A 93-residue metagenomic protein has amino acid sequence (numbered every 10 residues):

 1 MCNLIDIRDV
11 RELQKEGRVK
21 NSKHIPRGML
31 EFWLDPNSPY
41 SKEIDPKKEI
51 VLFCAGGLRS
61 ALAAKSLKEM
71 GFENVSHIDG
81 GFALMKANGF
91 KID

Functional and structural regions predicted by a protein language model:
M1-C2, I7-V51, L58-D93: Rhodanese-like catalytic fold shared by cysteine-dependent sulfurtransferases and DSP/PTP-type phosphatases
